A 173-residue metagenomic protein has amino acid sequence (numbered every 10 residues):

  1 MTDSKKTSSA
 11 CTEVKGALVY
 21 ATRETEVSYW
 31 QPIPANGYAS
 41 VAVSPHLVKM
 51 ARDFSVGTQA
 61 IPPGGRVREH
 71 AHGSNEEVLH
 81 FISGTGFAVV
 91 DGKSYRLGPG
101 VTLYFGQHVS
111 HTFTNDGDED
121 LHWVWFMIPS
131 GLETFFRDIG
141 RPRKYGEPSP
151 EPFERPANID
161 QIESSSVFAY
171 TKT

Functional and structural regions predicted by a protein language model:
M1-D53, R143-T173: A short, N-terminal "cap"/entry segment at the start of jelly-roll beta-barrel domains of the cupin/DSBH fold
A39-P45, G57-H72: Conserved short histidine dyad/triad with adjacent acidic residue
P63, S74-E77, F81-G86, D91: Glycine- and acidic-residue-biased ligand/ion/polar-headgroup-sensing regions
G92-H108: Short acidic-glycine-tyrosine-enriched beta hairpin
Y104-F105, D118-T134: A short hydrophobic beta-strand segment most commonly corresponding to one strand of the jelly-roll/cupin
F113-G117: Asparagine-centered strand-capping/turn motif at beta-strand->loop junctions
